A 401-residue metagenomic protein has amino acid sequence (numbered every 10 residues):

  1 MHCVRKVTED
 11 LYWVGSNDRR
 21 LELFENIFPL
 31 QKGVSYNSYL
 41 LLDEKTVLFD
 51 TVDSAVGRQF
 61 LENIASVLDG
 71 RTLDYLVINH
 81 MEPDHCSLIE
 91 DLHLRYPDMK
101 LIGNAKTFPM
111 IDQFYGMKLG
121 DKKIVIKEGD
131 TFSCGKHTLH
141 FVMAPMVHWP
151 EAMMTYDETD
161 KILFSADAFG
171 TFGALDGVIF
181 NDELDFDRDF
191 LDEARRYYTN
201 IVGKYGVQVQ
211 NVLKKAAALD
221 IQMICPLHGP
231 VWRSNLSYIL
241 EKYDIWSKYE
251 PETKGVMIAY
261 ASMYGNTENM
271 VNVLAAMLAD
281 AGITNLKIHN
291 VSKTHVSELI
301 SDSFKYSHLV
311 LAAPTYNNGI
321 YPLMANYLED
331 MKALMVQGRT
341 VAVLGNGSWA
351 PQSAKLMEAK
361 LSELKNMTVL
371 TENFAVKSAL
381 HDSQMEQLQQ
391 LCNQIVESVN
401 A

Functional and structural regions predicted by a protein language model:
V4-I64, M154-D157, K161-S165, T267: Conserved beta-strand hairpin/beta-sheet module of binuclear metal-dependent hydrolase folds, prominently
R5-E9, G103-A152, Q208-N211: Metallo-beta-lactamase
E44, A55-I102: Active-site metal-binding motif and surrounding structural segment of the metallo-beta-lactamase
T46-V47, Y75, H137, K161-F164 (+3 more regions): Structural motif
F49-T51, L73-M81, L101-N104, L163-A166 (+1 more regions): Active-site neighborhood of phospho(di)ester-bond hydrolases with catalytic His/Asp-centered motifs
L88, T294-L299: Short acidic active-site motifs
H148-A152, A168-G203, S247-P251: Active-site-proximal loop/helix segment associated with metal-binding centers of metalloenzymes
L175, F186-I224, H228-V231, V273-H289 (+1 more regions): FMN-binding flavodoxin-like domain, especially the glycine-rich phosphate-binding loop
